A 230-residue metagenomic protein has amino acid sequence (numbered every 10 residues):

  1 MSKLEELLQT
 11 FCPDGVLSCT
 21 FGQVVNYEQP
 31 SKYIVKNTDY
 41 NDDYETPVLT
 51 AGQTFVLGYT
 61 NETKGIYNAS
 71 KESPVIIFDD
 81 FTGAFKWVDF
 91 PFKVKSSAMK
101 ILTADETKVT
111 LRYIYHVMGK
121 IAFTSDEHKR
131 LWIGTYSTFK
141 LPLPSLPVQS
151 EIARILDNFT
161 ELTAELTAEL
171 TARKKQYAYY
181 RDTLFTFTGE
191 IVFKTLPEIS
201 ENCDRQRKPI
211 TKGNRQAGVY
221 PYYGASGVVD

Functional and structural regions predicted by a protein language model:
M1, G15-L17, S137-K174, A178: Amphipathic alpha-helical segments
L8-S31, D43-T54, T186-R207, G213-S226: Non-catalytic DNA-recognition/assembly elements of restriction-modification systems
V16-V25, N41, V94, R112-Y115 (+3 more regions): Short, structured motif recognition centered on aromatic/hydrophobic residues
D39-Y40, E62-Y67, G213-N214: Short Gly/aromatic-enriched secondary-structure transition segments
A51-V117, F123, G224-D230: A short beta-sheet element
K93-K100, E127-P144: A short glycine-rich beta-alpha junction/loop motif
E169, R173, Y180-T183, F187 (+1 more regions): Hydrophobic stripe of amphipathic alpha-helices that form coiled-coil interfaces
